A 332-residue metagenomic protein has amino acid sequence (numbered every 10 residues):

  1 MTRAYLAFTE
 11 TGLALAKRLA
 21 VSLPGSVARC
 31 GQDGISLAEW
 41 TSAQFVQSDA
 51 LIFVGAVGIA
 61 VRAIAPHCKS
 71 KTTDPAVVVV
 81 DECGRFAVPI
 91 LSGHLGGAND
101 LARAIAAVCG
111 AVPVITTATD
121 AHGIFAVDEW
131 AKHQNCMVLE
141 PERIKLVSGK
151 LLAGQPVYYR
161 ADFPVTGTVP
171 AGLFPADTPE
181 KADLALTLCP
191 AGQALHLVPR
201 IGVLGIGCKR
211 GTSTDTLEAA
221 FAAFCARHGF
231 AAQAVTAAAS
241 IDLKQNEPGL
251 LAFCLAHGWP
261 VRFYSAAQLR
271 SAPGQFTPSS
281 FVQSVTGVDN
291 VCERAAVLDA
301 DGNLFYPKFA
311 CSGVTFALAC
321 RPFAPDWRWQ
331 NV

Functional and structural regions predicted by a protein language model:
M1-Y5: Extreme N-terminal starter segment of soluble prokaryotic enzymes
F8, G12-R18, G34-S36, Q44-A50 (+6 more regions): Conserved mixed alpha/beta catalytic, RNA-binding, or beta-rich assembly cores of soluble enzyme, regulatory
R18-S26: Charged, low-complexity intrinsically disordered regulatory segments in eukaryotic signaling
L23, C109, A256-H257: Short, structured coil segments at secondary-structure junctions
G25-I35: A short beta-strand-loop structural module common to alpha/beta enzyme folds
W40-V46, L184-A185, R294-D301: Conserved phosphate-binding catalytic cores of ATP/NTP-utilizing and phosphoryl-transfer enzymes
A237-A296, A300-L304, K308-V314: C-terminal non-catalytic interaction/assembly regions of soluble proteins
